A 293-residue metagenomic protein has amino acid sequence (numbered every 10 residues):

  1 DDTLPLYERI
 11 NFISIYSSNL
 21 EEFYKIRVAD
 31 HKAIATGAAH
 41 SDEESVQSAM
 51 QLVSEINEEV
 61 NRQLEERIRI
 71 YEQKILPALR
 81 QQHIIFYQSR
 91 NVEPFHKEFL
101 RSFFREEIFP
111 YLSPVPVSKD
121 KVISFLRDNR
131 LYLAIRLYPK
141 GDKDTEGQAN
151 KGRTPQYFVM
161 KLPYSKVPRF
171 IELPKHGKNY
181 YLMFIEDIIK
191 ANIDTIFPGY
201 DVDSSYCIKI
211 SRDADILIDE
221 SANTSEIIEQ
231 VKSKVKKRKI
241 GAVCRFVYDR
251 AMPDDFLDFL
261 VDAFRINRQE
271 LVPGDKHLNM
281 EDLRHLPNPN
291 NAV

Functional and structural regions predicted by a protein language model:
D1-V293: N-terminal localization/anchoring segments of enzymes in phospholipid and broader phosphate metabolism
